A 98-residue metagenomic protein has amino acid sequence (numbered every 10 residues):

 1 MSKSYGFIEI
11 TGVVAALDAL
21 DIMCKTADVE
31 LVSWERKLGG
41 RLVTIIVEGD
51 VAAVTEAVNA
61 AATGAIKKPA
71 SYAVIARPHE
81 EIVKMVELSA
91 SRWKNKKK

Functional and structural regions predicted by a protein language model:
M1-T11: Short glycine-/aliphatic-rich beta-strand segments at the starts of folded cytosolic domains
V14-D28: Short amphipathic alpha-helix segments
V29-E35, A70-S71: A short linear hydrophobic-aromatic micro-motif
E48-V54: Helix N-cap motif at beta-to-alpha junctions
A57-G64: Short amphipathic alpha-helices in soluble, non-transmembrane regions that often serve as interface/regulatory elements
A65-P78: Conserved short beta-strand edge segments in small beta-sheet-based binding/regulatory domains
E81-K98: Short, low-order "capping/linker" segments at domain edges
